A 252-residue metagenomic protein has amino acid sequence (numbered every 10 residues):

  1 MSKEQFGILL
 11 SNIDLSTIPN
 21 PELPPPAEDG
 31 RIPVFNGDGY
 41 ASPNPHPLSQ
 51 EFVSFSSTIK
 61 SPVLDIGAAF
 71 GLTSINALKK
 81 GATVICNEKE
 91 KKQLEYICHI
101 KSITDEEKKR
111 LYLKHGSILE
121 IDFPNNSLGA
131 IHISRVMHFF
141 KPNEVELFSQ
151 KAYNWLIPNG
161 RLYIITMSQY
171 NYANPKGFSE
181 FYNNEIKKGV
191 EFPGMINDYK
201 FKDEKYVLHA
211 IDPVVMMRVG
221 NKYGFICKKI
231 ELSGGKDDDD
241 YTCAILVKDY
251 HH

Functional and structural regions predicted by a protein language model:
M1-S61, A69-L111, H115-D122, R161-H252: Class I (Rossmann-like) S-adenosyl-L-methionine-dependent methyltransferase catalytic domain, capturing the SAM-binding
D65: Class I SAM-dependent methyltransferase core
H132: A conserved beta-strand element that flanks and buttresses the S-adenosyl-L-methionine
R135-V136: Short catalytic micro-motifs in class I SAM-dependent methyltransferases
E146-P158: A short glycine-rich, Lys/Arg-flanked "PGG" loop and its adjoining helix->strand segment in the class I
